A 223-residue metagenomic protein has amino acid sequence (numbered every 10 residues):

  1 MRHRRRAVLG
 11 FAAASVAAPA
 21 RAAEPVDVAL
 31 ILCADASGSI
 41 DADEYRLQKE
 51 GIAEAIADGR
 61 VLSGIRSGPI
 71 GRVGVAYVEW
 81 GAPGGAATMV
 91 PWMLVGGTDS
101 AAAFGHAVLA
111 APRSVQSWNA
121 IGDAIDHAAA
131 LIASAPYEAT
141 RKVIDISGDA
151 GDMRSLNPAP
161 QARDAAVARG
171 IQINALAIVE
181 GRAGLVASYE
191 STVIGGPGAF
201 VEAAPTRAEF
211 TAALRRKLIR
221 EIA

Functional and structural regions predicted by a protein language model:
M1-A13: N-terminal secretory signal peptides and thylakoid transit peptides that target proteins across membranes
A17-P19: N-terminal signal peptide c-region/cleavage motif recognized by signal peptidases
E24-P91, A124-A128, V143-S147, N174-L176: Von Willebrand factor
C33-D43, V108-W118, G148-M153, A199-A204: Second-shell loop/turn segments in exported
A87, V95, D99-K142, A175-L185 (+2 more regions): Von Willebrand factor
W118-A168, I219, A223: Exposed acidic/Ser/Thr-rich ligand/metal-binding surfaces
A150-T192: VWA/integrin I-like adhesion module and closely mimicked acidic/polar interface patches used
I178, R182-A223: Von Willebrand factor A/integrin I-like adhesion domains
